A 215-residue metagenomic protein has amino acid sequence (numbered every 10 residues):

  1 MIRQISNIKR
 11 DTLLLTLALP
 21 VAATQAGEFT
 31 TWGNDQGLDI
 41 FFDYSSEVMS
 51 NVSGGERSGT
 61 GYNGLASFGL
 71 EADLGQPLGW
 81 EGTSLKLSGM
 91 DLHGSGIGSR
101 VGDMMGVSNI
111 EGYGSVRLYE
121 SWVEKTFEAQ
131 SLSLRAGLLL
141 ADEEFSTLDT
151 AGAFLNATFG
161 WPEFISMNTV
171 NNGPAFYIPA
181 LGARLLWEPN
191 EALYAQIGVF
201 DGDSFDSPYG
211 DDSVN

Functional and structural regions predicted by a protein language model:
I2-L13: Bacterial N-terminal signal peptides that target proteins for export
A23-D39, L140-F154: Outer-membrane beta-barrel biogenesis signature
Q25-D39, D73-L85, E128-S131, A192: Short loop/turn motifs that connect adjacent beta-strands in outer-membrane beta-barrel proteins
T30-V52, T83-L87, S95, A157 (+1 more regions): Transmembrane beta-strand segments of Gram-negative outer membrane beta-barrel proteins
Q36, V48-S50, T60-A66, S115-Y119 (+1 more regions): Residues that define the transmembrane beta-barrel architecture of outer-membrane proteins
I40-V48, L85-D91, L134-L140, A195-D201: Transmembrane beta-barrel strands of outer-membrane/channel proteins
F42, F68-L74, E120-K125, A136 (+1 more regions): Residues on the lipid-exposed face of transmembrane beta-strands in outer-membrane beta-barrel proteins
I97-E120, Q130-N215: Surface-exposed coil loops of outer-membrane beta-barrel proteins
